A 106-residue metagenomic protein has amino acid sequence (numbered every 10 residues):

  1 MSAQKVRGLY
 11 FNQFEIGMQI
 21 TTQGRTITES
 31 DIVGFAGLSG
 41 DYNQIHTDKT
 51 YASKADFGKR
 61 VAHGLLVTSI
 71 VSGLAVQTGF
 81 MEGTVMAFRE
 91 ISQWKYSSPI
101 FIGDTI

Functional and structural regions predicted by a protein language model:
S2-E90: Hot-dog-fold acyl-thioester-processing enzymes
E90-I106: Hydrophobic beta-sheet segments that form the core/acyl-binding groove of ACP/CoA-dependent acyl-chain-processing
